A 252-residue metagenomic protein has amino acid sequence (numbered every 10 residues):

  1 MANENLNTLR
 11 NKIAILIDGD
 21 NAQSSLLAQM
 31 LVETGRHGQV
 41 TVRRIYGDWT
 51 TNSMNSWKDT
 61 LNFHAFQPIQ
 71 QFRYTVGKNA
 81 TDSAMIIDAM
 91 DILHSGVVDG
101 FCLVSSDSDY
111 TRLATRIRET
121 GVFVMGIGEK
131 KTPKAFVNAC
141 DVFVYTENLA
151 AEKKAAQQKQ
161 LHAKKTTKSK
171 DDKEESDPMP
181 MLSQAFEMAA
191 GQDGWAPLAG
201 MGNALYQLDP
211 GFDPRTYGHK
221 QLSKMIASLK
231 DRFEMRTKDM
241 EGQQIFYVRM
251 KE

Functional and structural regions predicted by a protein language model:
M1-D88, L93-H94, F123: Domain-level signal for Mg2+-assisted phosphodiester chemistry and nucleotide/NA-binding surfaces in nucleic-acid
M1-R10, L149-E175: Intrinsically disordered, low-complexity linkers and terminal tails enriched in Pro/Gly and often acidic or mixed-charge
R43, T111-T115, T120-F123, P133: P-loop/Walker A NTP-binding module and the surrounding RecA-like catalytic core of P-loop NTPases
Y46, D99-S106, L113, I117 (+1 more regions): Acidic beta-strand-to-loop metal/phosphate-binding motif
S53-K58, G128-F136: Short, glycine/polar-rich helix-capping loops at beta-to-alpha or helix-loop-helix junctions that flank or form
H64, T120, N138-C140: Short, structured coil segments at secondary-structure junctions
F101, F143-V144: Short, well-ordered beta-strand core segments
K159-E252: N-terminal regulatory modules in eukaryotic regulatory proteins
